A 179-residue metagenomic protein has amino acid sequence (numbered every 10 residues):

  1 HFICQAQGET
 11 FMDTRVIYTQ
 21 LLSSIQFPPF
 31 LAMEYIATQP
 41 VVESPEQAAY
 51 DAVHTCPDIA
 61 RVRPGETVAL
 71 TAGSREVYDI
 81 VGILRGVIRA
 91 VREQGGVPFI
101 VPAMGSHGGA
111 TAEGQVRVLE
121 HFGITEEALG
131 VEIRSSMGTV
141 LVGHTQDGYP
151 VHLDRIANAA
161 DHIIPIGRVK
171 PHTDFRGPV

Functional and structural regions predicted by a protein language model:
H1-F11: Short, Lys/Arg-enriched N-terminal segments with co-localized hydrophobic residues within the first ~10-30 amino acids
M12-Q47: N-terminal amphipathic/basic leader segments beginning at the initiator methionine
V53-A69, R92: Glycine-rich phosphate/diphosphate-binding loops that line cofactor/substrate pockets in enzymes
T67-V77, F99-S106: Short glycine-rich or small-residue beta-strand-to-loop segments that form or flank ligand, phosphate, metal/Fe-S
V77-L84, G109, H172-F175: Short glycine/serine/threonine-rich phosphate/pyrophosphate-binding segments that cradle anionic phosphate groups
Y78-V97: Histidine-anchored nucleotide/phosphate-binding helix
V101-R117: Short connector loops at secondary-structure junctions
G114-P178: An acidic, phosphate/nucleotide-engaging active-site surface
